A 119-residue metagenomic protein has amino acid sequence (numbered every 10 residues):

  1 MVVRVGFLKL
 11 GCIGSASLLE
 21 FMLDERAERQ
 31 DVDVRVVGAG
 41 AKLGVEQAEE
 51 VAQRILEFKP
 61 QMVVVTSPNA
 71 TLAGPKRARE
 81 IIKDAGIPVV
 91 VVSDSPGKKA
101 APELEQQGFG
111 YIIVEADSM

Functional and structural regions predicted by a protein language model:
M1-V89: Metallocofactor- and cofactor-centric catalytic cores in central/energy metabolism, strongly enriched
S67, S93, E115: A cross-domain feature marking catalytic cores of carbohydrate-active enzymes and several ubiquitous metabolic/repair
A73, G97-A101, M119: Short, well-ordered, mixed-charge alpha-helical segments that flank or form enzyme active sites
P88-V92, Y111-I113: Short hydrophobic alpha-helical runs that function as membrane-insertion/retention elements
S95-F109: Glycine-rich, charge-decorated loop segments at or immediately adjacent to ligand/cofactor-binding or catalytic sites
Q106-M119: Short alpha-helices
